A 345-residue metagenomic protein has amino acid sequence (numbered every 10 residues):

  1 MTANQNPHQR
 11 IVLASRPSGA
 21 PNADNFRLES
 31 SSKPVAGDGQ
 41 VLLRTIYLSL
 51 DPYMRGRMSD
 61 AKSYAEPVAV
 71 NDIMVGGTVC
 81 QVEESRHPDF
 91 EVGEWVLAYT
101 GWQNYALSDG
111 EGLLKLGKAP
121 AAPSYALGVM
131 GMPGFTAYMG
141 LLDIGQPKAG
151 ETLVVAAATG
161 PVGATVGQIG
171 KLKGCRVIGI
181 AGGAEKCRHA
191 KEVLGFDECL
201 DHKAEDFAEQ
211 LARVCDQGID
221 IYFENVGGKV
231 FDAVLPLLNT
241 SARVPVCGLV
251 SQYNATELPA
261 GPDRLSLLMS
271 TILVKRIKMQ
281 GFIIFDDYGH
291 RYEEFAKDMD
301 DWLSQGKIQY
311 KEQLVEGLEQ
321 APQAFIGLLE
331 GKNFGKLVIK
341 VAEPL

Functional and structural regions predicted by a protein language model:
T2-N6, D286-L345: C-terminal hydrophobic helical "lid"/dimerization subdomain of Rossmann-like NAD(P)H-dependent oxidoreductases
S32-L50, M58-W102: Glycine-rich beta-strand-centered segment in the early N-terminal region that forms part of a ligand/cofactor-binding
M74-Q81, E91-A157: NAD(P)H dinucleotide-binding glycine-rich loop of Rossmann-like/cofactor-binding domains, especially the beta1-alpha1
W95, T152, R176, A242-R243 (+1 more regions): Short glycine-centered segments of the SAM/dcSAM-binding site in methyltransferase folds
Q103-N104, G182-E192, R264-M269: Short, glycine/polar-rich helix-capping loops at beta-to-alpha or helix-loop-helix junctions that flank or form
L127-E205: Mid-domain Rossmann-like dinucleotide-binding core that forms the NAD(H)/NADP(H) cofactor-binding site
D206-D216: Short amphipathic alpha-helix with an adjacent loop that forms part of the alpha/beta core around
K229-I308, V341-L345: Glycine-rich phosphate-binding loop and adjacent beta-alpha segment of Rossmann(oid) nucleotide-cofactor-binding
